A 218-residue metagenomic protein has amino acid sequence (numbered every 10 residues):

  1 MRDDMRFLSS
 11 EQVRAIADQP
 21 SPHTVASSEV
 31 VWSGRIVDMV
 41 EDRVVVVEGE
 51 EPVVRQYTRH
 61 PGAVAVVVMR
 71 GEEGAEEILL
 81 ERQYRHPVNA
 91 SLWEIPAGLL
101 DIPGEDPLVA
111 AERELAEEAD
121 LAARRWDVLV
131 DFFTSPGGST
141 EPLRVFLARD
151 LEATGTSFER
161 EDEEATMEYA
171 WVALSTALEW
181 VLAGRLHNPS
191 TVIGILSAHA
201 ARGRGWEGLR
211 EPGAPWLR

Functional and structural regions predicted by a protein language model:
R2-L8, R55-H60, A65-V67, G74-R113 (+3 more regions): Conserved Nudix-box catalytic region and its N-terminal flanking loop in Nudix hydrolases and closely related
R2-Q19, H23, S91, V128 (+2 more regions): Nudix hydrolase/Nudix homology domain
A26-V67: Acidic, metal-coordinating catalytic segment for phosphate/diphosphate chemistry, firing primarily on the Nudix
S27-V30, V130-S135: Short, solvent-exposed loop/turn elements at beta->coil junctions and helix N-caps that rim active or binding pockets
D38-R43, S91, P142-R144, E168: Short beta-strand micro-motifs in enzyme catalytic cores
E41-R43, V68-R70, L147-R149, W171-A173: Short, well-ordered beta-strand micro-motif
R43-E48, S135-G155: Active-site-adjacent beta-strand/loop module that shapes the phosphate/pyrophosphate-binding cleft
A122-L129: A short coil-to-beta-strand element that immediately follows conserved catalytic motifs
